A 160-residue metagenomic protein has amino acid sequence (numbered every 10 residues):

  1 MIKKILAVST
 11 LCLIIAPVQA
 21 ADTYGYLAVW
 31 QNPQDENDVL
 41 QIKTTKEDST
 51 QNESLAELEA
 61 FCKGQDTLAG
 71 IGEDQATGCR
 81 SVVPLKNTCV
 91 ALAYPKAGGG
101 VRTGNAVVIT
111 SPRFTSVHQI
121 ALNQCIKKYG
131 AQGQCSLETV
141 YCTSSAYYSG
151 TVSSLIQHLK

Functional and structural regions predicted by a protein language model:
I2-A16: Sec-dependent N-terminal signal peptides
A21-K160: Secreted/extracellular ectodomain signature
